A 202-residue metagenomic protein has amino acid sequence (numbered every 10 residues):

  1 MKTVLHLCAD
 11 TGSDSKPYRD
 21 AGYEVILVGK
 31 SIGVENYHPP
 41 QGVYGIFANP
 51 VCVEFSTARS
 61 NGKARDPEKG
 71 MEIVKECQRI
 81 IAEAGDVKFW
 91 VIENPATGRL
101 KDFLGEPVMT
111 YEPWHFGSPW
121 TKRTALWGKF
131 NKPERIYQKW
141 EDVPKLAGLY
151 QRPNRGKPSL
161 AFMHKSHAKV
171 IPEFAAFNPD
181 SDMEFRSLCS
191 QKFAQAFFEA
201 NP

Functional and structural regions predicted by a protein language model:
M1-P202: Conserved active-site and SAM-binding loop architecture of S-adenosyl-L-methionine-dependent nucleic-acid
